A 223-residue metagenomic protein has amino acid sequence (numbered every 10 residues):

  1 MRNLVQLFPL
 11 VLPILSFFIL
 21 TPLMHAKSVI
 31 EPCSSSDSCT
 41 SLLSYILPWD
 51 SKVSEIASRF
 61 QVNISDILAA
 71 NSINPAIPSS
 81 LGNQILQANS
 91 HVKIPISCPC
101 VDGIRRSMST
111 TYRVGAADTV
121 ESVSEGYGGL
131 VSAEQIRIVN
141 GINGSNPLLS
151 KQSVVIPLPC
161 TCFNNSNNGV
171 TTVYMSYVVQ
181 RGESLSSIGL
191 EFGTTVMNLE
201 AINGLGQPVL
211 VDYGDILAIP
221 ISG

Functional and structural regions predicted by a protein language model:
R2-L10: Bacterial N-terminal signal peptides that target proteins for export
L4, I14-S35: N-terminal signal peptide
H25-C39, N63-S107, S132-G169, V196-G223: Extracellular LysM carbohydrate-binding repeats and other cell-envelope/extracellular binding modules
S41-Y45, S51-I56, M108-Y112, E121-V123 (+4 more regions): Short, recurring structural edge motifs at helix starts
W49-D50, I73: Eukaryotic low-complexity, mixed-charge intrinsically disordered interaction/regulatory segments enriched in acidic
S51, C98-C100, D118-V120, C160-C162 (+1 more regions): Residues that cap or initiate secondary-structure elements
V53-R59, S65-L68, V120-G128, A133-R137 (+3 more regions): Short alpha-helical segments in extracytoplasmic peptidoglycan/chitin-binding modules and envelope-associated proteins
